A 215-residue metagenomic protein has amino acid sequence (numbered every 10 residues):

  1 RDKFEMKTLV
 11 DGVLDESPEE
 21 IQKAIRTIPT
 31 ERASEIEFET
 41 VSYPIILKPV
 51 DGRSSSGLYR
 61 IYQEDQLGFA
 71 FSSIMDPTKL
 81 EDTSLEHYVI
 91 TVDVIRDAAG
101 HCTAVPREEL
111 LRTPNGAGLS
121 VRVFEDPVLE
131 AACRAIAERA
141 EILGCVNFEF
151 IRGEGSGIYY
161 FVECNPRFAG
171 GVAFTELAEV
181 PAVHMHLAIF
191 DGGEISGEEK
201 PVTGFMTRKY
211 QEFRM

Functional and structural regions predicted by a protein language model:
R1-E86, R96-H101, P127: Active-site nucleotide/adenylate-binding loops and adjacent lid/helix of ATP-dependent enzymes
R32, P106-R107, C164: Short clusters of small/polar residues that mark proteolytic maturation junctions
P49-R53, L110, N165-F168: Short, histidine-centered active-site or binding-site loop motifs used for metal coordination, general acid-base
S54, Y88, I142-G144: Short loop/turn segments at connectors of secondary-structure elements within structured domains
G57-L58, V92, F174: Adenylate-forming
Y62-I136, A140, I151-Y160: Phosphate-binding site of ATP-dependent enzymes
P114-N115, R122-M215: ATP-dependent carboxylate activation and anion-phosphoryl transfer catalytic cores that bind Mg-ATP to form
